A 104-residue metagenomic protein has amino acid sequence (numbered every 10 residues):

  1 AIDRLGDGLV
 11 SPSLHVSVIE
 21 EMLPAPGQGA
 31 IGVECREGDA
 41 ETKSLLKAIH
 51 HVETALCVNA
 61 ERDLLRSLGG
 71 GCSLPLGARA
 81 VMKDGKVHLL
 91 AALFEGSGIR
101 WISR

Functional and structural regions predicted by a protein language model:
A1-R104: Small-molecule-sensing regulatory modules
